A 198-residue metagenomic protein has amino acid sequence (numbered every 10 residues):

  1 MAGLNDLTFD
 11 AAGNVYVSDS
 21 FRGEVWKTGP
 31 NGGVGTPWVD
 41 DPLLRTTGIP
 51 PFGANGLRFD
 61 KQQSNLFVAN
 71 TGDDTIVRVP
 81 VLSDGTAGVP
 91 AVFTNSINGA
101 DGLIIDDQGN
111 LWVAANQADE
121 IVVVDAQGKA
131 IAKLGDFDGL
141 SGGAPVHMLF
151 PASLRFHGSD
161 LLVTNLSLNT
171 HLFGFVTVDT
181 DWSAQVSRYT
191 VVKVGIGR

Functional and structural regions predicted by a protein language model:
M1-V15, L43-N65, D73, F93-W112 (+3 more regions): Beta-rich, blade/repeat-based domains predominating in secreted/periplasmic proteins but also intracellular
M1-V39: Hydrophobic alpha-helical segments and helix pairs
G23-W26, D74-I76, D119-V122, T170-H171 (+1 more regions): Structural signal for beta-propeller blades
G29-G33, P80-G85, D125-K129, G195-R198: Short loop/turn segments that connect beta-strands within beta-propeller blades
G35-P42, A87-N95, I131-D138: Beta-propeller fold detector
S153-R198: Blade-level signature of beta-propeller repeat domains, shared across WD40, Kelch, NHL, RCC1 and BNR/Asp-box propellers
